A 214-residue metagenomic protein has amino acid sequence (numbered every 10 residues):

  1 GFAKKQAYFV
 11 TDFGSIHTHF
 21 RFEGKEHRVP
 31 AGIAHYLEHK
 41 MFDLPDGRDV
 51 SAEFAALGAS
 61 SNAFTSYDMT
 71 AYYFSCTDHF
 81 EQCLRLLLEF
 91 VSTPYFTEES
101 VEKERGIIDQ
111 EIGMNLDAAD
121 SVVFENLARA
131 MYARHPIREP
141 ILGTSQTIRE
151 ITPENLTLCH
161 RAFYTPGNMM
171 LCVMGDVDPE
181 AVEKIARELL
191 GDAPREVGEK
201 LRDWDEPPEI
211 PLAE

Functional and structural regions predicted by a protein language model:
G1-D49, T157-E214: His/Glu-rich zincin catalytic helix
P45-C159, E180, E188, R202-P211: Acidic/histidine-enriched segments that form metal/cofactor-coordinating and catalytic pocket/exosite environments
